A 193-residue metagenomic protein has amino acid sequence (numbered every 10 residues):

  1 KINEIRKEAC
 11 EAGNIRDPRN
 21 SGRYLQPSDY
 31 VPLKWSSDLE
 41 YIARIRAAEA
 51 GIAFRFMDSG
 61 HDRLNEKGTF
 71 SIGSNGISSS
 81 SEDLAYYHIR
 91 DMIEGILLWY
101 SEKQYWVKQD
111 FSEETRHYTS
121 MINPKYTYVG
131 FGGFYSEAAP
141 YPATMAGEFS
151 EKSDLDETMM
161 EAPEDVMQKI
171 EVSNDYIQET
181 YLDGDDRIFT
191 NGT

Functional and structural regions predicted by a protein language model:
K1-N75, Y118, P124-V129, F134: Short, well-ordered surface patches within globular domains
S21, D62, E66-T69, Y87 (+2 more regions): A generic signature of intrinsically disordered, low-complexity regions enriched in glycine/proline and charged/polar
S28, F54, K103-Q104, N174 (+1 more regions): Intrinsically disordered, low-complexity segments enriched in small/polar residues
R63-E171: A well-ordered secondary-structure block
M160-G192: Short, compositionally biased P/S/T/A/G/V-rich stretches that sit at domain boundaries
